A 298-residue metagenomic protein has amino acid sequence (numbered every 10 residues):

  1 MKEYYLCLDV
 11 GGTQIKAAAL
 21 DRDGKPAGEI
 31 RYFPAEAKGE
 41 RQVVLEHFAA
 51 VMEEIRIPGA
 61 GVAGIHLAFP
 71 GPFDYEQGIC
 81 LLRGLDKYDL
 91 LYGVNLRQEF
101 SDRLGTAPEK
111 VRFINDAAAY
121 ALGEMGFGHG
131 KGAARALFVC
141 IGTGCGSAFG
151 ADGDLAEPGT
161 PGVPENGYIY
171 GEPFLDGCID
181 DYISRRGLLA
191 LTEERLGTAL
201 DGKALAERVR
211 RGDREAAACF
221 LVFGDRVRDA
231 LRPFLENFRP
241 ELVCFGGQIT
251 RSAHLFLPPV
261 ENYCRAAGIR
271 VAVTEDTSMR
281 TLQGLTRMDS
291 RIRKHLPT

Functional and structural regions predicted by a protein language model:
M1-G64, F73-I79, F100-E109, M125-L137 (+1 more regions): ATP-binding/phosphotransfer module of carbohydrate and carboxylate kinases, centering on a glycine-rich
D9, D116, G142: Active-site glycine-centered loops adjacent to acidic/histidine catalytic or metal-binding residues that shape
I15-L20, C140, C145-A151: Short beta-strand scaffold segments in enzyme catalytic cores
P34-E36, Y88, V163-E165: A short acidic/small-residue loop/turn micro-motif
G78-G93: A charged helix-plus-loop insertion that forms the helical arch/lid used to bind and gate nucleic-acid substrates
K110-D116: General beta-strand structural signal in soluble alpha/beta enzymes
A119-G126, G146-F149: Adenylate-forming
